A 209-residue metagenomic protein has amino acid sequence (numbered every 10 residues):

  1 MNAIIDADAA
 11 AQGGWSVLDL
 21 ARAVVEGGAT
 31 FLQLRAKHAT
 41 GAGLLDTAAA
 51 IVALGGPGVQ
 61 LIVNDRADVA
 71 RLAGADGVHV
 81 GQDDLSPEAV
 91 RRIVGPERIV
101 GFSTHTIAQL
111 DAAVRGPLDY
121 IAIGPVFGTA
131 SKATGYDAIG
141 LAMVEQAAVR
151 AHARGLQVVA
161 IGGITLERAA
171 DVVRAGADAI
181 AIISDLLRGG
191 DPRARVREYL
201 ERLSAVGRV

Functional and structural regions predicted by a protein language model:
M1-D84, R92-D119, Y136, A142 (+4 more regions): Conserved N-terminal beta1-alpha1 strand-loop-helix module at the mouth
D8-A9, F127-T129: A short, flexible beta-alpha/helix-coil linker loop
D119-F127: Non-cysteine beta-strand/loop elements that form the S-adenosyl-L-methionine
V126-G128, I164-L166: Short acidic/polar capping segments at secondary-structure boundaries
S131-A133: Glycine/threonine-rich flexible loop motifs
A179: C-terminal binding/interaction regions
